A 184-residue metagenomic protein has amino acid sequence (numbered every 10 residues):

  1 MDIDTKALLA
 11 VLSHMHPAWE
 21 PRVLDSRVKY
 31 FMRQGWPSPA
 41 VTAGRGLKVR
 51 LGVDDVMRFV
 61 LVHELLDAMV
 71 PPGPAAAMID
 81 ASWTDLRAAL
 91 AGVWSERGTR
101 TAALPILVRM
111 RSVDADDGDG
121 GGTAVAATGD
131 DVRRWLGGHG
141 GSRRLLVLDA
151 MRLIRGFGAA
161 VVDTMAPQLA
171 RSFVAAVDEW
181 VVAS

Functional and structural regions predicted by a protein language model:
M1-Q34: Polyanion-binding surface elements
M1-T5, D80, L86-S184: Low-complexity intrinsically disordered segments
L12, I79-S82: A general structural motif at alpha-helix termini
P21-D25, V49, P72, A76: Alpha-helix N-cap/helix-initiation sites
Q34-T42: A short, conserved structural fragment
A43-L61: Short helix-start
R45-K48, L66, L90-W94: Short secondary-structure capping micro-motifs at structural edges
M57-I79: Short, amphipathic alpha-helical interaction segments positioned at domain boundaries
